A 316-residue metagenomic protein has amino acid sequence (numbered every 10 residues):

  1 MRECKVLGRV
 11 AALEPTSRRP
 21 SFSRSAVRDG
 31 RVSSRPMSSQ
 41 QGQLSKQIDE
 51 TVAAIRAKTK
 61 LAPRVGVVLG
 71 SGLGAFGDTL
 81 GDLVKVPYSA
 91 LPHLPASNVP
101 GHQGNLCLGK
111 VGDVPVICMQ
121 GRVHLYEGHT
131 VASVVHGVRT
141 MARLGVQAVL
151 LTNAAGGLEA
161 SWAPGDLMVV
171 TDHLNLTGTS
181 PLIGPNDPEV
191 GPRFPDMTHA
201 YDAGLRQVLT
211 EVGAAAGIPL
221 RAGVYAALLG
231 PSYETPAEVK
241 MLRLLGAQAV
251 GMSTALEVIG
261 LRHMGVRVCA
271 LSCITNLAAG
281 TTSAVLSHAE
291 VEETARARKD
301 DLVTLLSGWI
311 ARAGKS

Functional and structural regions predicted by a protein language model:
S38-M197: Metabolite-binding pocket within alpha/beta catalytic cores that recognizes anionic/polar moieties
A54, K58, G204, V208-I218 (+1 more regions): Generic non-transmembrane alpha-helical segments
A142-G145, R243, R262: Non-catalytic positions within long, well-ordered alpha-helices that form the structural scaffold/packing of enzyme
Q147-A148, Q248, R267: Short acidic/polar active-site loop segments enriched in Thr and Asp
V212-Q248: Active-site/ligand-binding-proximal alpha/beta "capping" segment
M252-E290: Zn-dependent metallopeptidase/amidohydrolase metal-coordination segment
A278-S316: His/Asp/Glu-rich mid-to-C-terminal helical/loop segments that flank catalytic regions of hydrolases
